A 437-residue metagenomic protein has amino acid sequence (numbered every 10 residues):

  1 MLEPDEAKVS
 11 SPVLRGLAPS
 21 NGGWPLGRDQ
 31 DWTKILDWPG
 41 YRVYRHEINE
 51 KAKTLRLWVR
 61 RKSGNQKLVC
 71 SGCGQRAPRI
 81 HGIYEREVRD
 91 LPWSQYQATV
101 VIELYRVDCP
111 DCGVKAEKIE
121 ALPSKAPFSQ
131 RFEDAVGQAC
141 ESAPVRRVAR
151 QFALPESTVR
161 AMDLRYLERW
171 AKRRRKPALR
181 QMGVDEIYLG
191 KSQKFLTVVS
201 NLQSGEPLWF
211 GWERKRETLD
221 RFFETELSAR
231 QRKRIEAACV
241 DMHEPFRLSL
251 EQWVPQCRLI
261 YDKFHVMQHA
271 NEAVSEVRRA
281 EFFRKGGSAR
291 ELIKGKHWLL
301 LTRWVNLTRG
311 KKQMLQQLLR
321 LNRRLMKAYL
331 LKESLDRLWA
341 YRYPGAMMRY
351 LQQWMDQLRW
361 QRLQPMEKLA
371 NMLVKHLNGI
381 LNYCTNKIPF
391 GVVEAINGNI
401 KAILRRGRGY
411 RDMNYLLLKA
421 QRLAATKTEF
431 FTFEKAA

Functional and structural regions predicted by a protein language model:
M1-E3: Short, low-complexity, intrinsically disordered N-terminal modules that encode targeting/processing signals
R28-R56, R61-G64, S129-R131, Q138 (+3 more regions): Long C-terminal interaction/binding lobes of large macromolecular proteins
R28-V114: Short, conserved DNA-binding cores of transcription-related domains
S63, K67, G72, K191-Q193 (+6 more regions): Acidic/histidine-rich catalytic cores and adjacent linkers of DNA breakage/strand-transfer/modification proteins
G74-A77, I83-Q193, K233, I380-L381: Short, positively charged, Gly/Tyr-enriched micro-motifs that form contact patches at catalytic or ligand/partner
T197, N271-F282: Short, surface-exposed amphipathic charged segments that create phosphate/polyanion-binding patches used for binding
D220, V266-S275: Short, charged, surface-exposed secondary-structure boundary motifs
